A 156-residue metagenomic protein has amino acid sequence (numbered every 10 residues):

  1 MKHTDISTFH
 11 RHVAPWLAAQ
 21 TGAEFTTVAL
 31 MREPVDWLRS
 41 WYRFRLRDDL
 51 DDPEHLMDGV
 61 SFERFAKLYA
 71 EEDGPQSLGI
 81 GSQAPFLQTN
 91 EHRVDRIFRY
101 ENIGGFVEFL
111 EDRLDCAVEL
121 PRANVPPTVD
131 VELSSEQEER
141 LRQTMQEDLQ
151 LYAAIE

Functional and structural regions predicted by a protein language model:
M1-E156: Membrane-interface amphipathic segments in extracytoplasmic regions
